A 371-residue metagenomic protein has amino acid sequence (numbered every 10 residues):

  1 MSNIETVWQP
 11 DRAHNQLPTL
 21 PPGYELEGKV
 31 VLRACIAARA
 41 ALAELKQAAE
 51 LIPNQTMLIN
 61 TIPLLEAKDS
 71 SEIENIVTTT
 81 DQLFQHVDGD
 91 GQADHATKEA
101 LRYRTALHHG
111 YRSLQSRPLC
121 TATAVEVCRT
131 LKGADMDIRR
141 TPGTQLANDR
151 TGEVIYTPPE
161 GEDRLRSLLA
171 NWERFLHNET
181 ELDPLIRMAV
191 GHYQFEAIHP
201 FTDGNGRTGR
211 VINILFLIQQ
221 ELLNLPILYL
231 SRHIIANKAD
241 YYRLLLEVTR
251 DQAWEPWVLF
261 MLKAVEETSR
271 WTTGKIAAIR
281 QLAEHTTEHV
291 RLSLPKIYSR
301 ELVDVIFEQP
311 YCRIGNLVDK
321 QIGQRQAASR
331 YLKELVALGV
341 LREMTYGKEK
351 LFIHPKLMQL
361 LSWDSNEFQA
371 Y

Functional and structural regions predicted by a protein language model:
M1-Y371: FIC/Doc superfamily catalytic core
